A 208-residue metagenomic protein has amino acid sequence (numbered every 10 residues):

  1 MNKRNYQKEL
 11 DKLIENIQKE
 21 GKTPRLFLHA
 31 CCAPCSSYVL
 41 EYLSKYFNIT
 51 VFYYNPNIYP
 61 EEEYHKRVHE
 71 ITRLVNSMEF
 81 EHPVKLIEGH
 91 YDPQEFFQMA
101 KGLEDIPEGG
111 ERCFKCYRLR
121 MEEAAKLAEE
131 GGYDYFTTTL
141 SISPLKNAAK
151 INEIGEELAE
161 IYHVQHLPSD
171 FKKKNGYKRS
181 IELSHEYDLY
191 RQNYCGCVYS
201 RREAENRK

Functional and structural regions predicted by a protein language model:
M1-Y38, L43-K208: Nucleotide-activated chemistry modules centered on ATP-dependent adenylation/adenylyltransferase
